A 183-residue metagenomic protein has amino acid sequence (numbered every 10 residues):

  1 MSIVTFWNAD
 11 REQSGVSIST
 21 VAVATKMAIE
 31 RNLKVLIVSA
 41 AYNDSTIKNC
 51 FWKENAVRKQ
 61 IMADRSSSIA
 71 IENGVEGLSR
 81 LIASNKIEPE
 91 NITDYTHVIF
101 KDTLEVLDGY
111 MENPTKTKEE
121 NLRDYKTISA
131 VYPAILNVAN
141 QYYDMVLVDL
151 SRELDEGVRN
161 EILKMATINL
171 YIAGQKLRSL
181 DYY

Functional and structural regions predicted by a protein language model:
S2-C50, E54, Y132, A139: Walker A/P-loop phosphate-binding motif and the immediately C-terminal alpha-helix
V4, L36-V38, E105-L107, I168-L170: Hydrophobic/aromatic beta-strand patches that form the interior of the parallel beta-sheet core in alpha/beta enzyme
W7-D10, S39-A40, G109-M111, D149-R152 (+1 more regions): Structural motif
R11-S14, E112-T117, E153-D155, Q175-L180: Short acidic, S/G/P-rich loop/turn micro-motifs used as interaction or catalytic elements
E12-Q13, D124, L147: A generic structural signal for short
V16-A22, K26, M62-K86, L147 (+1 more regions): Solvent-exposed, charged interface segments at domain starts and junctions
A40-N137: P-loop/Walker-type NTP enzyme "switch/lid" segment
T127-Y183: Conserved catalytic-core segment of NTP-binding enzymes
